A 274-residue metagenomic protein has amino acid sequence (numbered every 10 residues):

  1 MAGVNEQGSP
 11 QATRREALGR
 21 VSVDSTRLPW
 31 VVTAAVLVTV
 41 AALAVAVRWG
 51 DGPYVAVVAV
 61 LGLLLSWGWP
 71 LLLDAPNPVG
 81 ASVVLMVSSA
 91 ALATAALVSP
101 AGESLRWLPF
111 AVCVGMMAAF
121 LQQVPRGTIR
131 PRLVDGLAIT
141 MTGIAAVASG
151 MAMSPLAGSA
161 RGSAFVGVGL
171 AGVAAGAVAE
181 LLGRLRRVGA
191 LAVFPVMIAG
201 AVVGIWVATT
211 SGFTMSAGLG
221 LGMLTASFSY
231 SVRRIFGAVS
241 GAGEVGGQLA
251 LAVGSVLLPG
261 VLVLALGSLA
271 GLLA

Functional and structural regions predicted by a protein language model:
M1-L63, P70: N-terminal signal-anchor module of multipass membrane proteins
G3, Q7, L185-A274: C-terminal transmembrane helix-loop-helix hairpin of multi-pass membrane proteins
E16-G19, L63-P76, A118-R132, A174-G189 (+1 more regions): C-terminal ends of transmembrane helices
T39-V40, V58-G68, S88-A93, V114-F120: Central hydrophobic cores of alpha-helical transmembrane segments in multi-pass inner-membrane proteins across all
L43-A46, A91, A95, S99 (+7 more regions): Alpha-helical membrane-inserting segments
V45-L61, A101-M117, S154-V173, T214-S227: Structural signature of hydrophobic alpha-helical transmembrane segments
P76-V87, W107-A111, P131-T142, R187-A199 (+1 more regions): Cytoplasmic-side transmembrane-helix entry/capping segments in multi-pass membrane proteins
G127-T209: Internal active-site segments that recognize and position negatively charged phosphoryl groups and nucleotide moieties
